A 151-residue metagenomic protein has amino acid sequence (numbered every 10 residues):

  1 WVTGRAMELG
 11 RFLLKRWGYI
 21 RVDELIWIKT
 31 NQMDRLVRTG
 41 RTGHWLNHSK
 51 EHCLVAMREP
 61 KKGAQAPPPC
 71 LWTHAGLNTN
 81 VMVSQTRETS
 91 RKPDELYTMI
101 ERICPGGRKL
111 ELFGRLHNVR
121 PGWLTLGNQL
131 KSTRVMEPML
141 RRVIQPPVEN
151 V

Functional and structural regions predicted by a protein language model:
T3-V151: Class I S-adenosyl-L-methionine
